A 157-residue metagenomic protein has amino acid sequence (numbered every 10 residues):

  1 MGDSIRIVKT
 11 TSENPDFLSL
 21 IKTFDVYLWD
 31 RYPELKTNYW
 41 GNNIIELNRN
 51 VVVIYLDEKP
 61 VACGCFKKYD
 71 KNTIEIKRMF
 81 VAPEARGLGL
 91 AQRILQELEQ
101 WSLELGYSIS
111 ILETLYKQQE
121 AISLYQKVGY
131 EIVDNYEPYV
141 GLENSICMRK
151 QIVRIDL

Functional and structural regions predicted by a protein language model:
G2-K77, A82-P83, L95-E97, N135-P138 (+1 more regions): Acetyl-CoA-dependent GNAT
E13, S108-S110, L115-V128, D134-L157: C-terminal "cap" of GNAT-fold acetyltransferases
D16, G89, E120: Residues that form or flank phosphate/diphosphate-binding pockets in enzymes that use nucleotide phosphates
Y69, E99, E113-L115: Conserved acidic functional residues
V81, G87-Q100, K127: Conserved acetyl-CoA-binding loop-helix of GNAT-fold acetyltransferases
L95, S102-E113: Conserved GNAT acetyl-CoA-binding A-motif
